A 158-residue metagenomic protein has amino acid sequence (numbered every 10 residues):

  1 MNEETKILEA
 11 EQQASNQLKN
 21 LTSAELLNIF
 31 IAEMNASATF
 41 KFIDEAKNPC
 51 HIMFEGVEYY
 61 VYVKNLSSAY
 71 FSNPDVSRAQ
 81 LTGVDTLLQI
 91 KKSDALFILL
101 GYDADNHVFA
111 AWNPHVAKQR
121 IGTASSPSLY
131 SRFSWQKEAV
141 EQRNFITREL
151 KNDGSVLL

Functional and structural regions predicted by a protein language model:
M1-L158: Intrinsically disordered, charged low-complexity linkers and terminal tails that flank or connect structured domains
